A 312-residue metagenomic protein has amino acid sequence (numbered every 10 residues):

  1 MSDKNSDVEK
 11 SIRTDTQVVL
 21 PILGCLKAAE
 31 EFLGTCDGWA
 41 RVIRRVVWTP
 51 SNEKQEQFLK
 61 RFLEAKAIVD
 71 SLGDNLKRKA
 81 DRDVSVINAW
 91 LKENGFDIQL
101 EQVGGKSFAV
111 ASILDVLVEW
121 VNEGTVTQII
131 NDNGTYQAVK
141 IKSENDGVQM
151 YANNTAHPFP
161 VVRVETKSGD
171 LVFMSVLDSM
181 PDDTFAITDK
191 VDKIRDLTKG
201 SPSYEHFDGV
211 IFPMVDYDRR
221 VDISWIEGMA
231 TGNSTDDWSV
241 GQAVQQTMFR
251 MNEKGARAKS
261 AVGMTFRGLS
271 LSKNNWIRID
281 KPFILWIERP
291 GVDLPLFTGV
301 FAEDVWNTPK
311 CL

Functional and structural regions predicted by a protein language model:
M1-L312: Hydrophobic-core positions in well-structured secondary-structure elements of globular domains
